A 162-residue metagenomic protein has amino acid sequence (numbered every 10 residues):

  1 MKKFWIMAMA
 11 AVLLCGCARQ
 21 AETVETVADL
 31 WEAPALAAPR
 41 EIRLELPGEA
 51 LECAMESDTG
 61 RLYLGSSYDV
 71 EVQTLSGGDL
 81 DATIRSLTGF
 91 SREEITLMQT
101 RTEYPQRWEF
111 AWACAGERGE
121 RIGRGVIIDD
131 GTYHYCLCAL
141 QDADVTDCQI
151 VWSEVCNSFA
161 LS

Functional and structural regions predicted by a protein language model:
W5-A8, C15-G60, S67, D130-Y133 (+1 more regions): N-terminal targeting sequences that direct proteins away from the cytosol to non-cytosolic compartments
R40-E56, R85-S91, A113-G119: Short, solvent-exposed secondary-structure boundary motifs
E45, V72-L75, G123-I127: Short amphipathic beta-strand/extended segments with alternating polar/hydrophobic composition
D58-R61, P105-R107: A generic structural signal for beta-strand entry/edge sites
R61-S86: A short acidic-to-branched-hydrophobic micro-motif
G77-D79, G116, D142-V145: Solvent-exposed loop/turn segments at secondary-structure junctions within structured extracellular/periplasmic domains
T88-G131: Signature of long, low-cysteine stretches enriched in small and polar/charged residues
